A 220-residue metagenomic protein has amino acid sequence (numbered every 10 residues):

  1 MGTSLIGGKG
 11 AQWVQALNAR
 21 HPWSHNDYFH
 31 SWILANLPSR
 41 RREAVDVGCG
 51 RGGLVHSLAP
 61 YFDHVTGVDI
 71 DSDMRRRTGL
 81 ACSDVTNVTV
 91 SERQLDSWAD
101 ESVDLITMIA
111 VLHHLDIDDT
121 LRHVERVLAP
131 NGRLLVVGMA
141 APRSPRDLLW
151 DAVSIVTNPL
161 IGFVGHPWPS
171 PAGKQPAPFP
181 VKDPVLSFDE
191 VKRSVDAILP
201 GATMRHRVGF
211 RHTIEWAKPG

Functional and structural regions predicted by a protein language model:
A11-H25: Class I SAM-dependent methyltransferase Rossmann-like catalytic core, especially the SAM/SAH-binding loop
S24-R42: Conserved alpha-helix/loop element of class I SAM-dependent methyltransferases that forms part of the SAM/SAH-binding
R42-G50: Conserved class I S-adenosyl-L-methionine
R51-G53, S57-D96: Class I SAM-dependent methyltransferase SAM/SAH-binding core
T107: A conserved beta-strand element that flanks and buttresses the S-adenosyl-L-methionine
L115-V124: A short, conserved alpha-helix within the catalytic core of class I
G132-G138: Conserved beta-strand signature within the Rossmann-like core of class I S-adenosyl-L-methionine
A141-S194: C-terminal alpha-helical "lid/dimerization" subdomain adjacent to the S-adenosyl-L-methionine
